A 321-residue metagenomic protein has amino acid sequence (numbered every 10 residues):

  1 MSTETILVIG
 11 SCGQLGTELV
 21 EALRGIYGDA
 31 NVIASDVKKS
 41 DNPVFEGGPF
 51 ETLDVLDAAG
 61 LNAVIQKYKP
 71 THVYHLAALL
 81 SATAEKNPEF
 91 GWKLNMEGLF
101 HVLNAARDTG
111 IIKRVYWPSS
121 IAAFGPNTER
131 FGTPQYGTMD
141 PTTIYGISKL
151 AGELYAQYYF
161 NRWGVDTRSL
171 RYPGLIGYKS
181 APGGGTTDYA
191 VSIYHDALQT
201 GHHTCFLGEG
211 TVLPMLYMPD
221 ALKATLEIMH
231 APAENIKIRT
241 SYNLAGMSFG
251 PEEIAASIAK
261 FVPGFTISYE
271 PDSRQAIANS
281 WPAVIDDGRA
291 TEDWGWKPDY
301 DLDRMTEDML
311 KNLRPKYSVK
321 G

Functional and structural regions predicted by a protein language model:
T5-I26: N-terminal Rossmann NAD(P)H-binding glycine-rich loop of SDR-like oxidoreductase domains
F45-D57: Rossmann-fold cofactor-recognition segment
V55-L94: NAD(P)H-binding glycine-rich loop region in Rossmannoid oxidoreductase-like domains and their noncatalytic homologs
E85, G137-T138, S169-P182, S192-L216 (+1 more regions): A conserved pocket-lining segment of Rossmann-fold NAD(P)-dependent short-chain dehydrogenase/reductase
F100-T143: Conserved Rossmann-fold NAD(P)-dependent oxidoreductase catalytic core, especially the SDR/UDP-sugar
S119-S120, E153-K179: Conserved beta-loop-beta element that borders a ligand/cofactor-binding pocket
I144, S148: Active-site helix of classical SDR
F206-G208, L213-G321: C-terminal substrate-binding subdomain of Rossmann-fold SDR/epimerase-dehydratase oxidoreductases
